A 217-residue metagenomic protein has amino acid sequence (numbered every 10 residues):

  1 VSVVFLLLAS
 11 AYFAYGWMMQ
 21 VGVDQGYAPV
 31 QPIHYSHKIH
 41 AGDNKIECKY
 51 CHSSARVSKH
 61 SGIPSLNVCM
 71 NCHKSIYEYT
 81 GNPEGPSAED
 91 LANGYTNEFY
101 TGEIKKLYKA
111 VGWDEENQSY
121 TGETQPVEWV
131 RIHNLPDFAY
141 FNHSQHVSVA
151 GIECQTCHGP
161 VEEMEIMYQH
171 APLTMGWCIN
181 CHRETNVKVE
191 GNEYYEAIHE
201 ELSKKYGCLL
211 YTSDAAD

Functional and structural regions predicted by a protein language model:
V1-V4, S10-S61, Y79-H170, G191-L210: Sequence context of c-type cytochrome heme-c attachment sites
S61-N71, S75: Hydrophobic/aromatic-rich structural module bridging two neighboring secondary-structure elements via a short loop
C178: A cross-family detector of function-defining hotspots
Y211-D217: Conserved small/polar residues in nucleotide/adenosyl-binding loops
